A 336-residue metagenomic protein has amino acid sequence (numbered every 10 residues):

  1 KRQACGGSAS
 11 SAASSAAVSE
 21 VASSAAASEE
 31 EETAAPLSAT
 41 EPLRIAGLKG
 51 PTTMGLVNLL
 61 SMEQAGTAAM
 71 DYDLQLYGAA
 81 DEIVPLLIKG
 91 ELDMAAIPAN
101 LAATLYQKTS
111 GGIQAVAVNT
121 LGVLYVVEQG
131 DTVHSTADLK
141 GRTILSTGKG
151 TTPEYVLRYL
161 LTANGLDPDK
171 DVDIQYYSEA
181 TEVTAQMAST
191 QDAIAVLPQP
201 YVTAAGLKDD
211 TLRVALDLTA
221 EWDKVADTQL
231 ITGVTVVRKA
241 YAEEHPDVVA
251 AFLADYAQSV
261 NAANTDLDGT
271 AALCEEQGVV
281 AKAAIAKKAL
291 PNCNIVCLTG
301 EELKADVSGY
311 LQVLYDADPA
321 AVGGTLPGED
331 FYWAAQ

Functional and structural regions predicted by a protein language model:
R2-S14: Bacterial lipoprotein signal-peptidase II cleavage site
V18-V21, E32-D169, Q175-Y176, A193 (+2 more regions): Short, glycine-/small- and polar/acidic-enriched structural segments that line small-molecule recognition paths
L43-I45, I88, L92, R142-T147 (+4 more regions): Second-shell loop/turn segments in exported
N58-L60, L124-S135, L230-V248, T299: A bilobed periplasmic-binding-protein/Venus flytrap-type ligand-binding module shared by bacterial periplasmic
E63-D71, A220-T228, I295-K304: Short, solvent-exposed loop/beta-turn-alpha elements that line the ligand-binding surface or hinge of extracytoplasmic
N100-L101, T109, E182-L273: Pocket-lining segment of extracytoplasmic ligand-binding domains
A242-A317: Secondary-structure end/capping motifs
S308-Q336: Conserved C-terminal helix/tail region of periplasmic/extracytoplasmic solute-binding proteins
